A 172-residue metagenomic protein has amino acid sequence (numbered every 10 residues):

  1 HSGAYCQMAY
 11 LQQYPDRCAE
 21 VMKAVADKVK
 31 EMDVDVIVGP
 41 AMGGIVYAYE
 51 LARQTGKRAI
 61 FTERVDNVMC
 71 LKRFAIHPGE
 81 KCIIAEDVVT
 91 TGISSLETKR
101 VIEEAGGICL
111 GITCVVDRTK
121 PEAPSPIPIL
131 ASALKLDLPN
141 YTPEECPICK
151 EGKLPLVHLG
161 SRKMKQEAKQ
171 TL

Functional and structural regions predicted by a protein language model:
H1-L172: PRPP-associated nucleotide enzymes
